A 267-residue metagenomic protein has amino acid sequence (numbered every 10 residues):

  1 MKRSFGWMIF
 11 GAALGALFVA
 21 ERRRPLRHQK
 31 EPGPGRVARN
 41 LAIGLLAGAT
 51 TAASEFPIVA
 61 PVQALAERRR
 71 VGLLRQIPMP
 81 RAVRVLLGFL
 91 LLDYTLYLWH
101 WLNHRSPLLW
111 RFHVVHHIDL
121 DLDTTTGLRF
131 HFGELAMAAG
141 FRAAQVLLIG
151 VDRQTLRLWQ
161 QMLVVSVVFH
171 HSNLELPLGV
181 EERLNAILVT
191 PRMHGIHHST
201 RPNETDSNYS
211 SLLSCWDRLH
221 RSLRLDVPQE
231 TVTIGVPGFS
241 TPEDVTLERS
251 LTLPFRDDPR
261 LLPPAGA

Functional and structural regions predicted by a protein language model:
K2-G15, P32-E55: Alpha-helical transmembrane segments in multi-pass membrane proteins
R3, K30-P34, L74-M79, V115-H116 (+1 more regions): Helix-boundary and loop/linker segments of multi-pass membrane transporters
L14, F18, R22, L45 (+2 more regions): A transmembrane-helix-recognition feature enriched in membrane-embedded lipid enzymes and envelope glyco-/phospholipid
A20-V37: Membrane-interface helix-loop junction between the first two transmembrane segments
R24-Q29, V59-V71, H104-R111, H171-P177: Perimembrane helix-loop junctions in membrane proteins
L45-S54, M79-T233: Membrane-embedded catalytic scaffold of the fatty acid hydroxylase/desaturase
A53-M79, D152-Q154: Long, highly hydrophobic alpha-helical transmembrane signal-anchor segments
T231-A267: A membrane-cytosol interface segment of integral membrane proteins
